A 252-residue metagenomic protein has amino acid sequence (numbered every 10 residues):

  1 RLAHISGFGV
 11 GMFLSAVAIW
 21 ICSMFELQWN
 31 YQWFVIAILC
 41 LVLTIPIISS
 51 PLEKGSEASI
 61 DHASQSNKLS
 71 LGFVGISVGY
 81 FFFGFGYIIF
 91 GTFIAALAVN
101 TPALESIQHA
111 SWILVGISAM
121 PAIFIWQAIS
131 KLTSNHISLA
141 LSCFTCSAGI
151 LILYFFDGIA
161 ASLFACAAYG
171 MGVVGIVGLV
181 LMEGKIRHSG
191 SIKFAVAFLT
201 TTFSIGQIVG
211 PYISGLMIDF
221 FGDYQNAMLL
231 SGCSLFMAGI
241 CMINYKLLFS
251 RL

Functional and structural regions predicted by a protein language model:
A3-L52: Helix-loop-helix hairpin linking two adjacent transmembrane segments in secondary transporters
G11-S23, A95, W126, V209-I218: Small-residue (Gly/Pro/Ala) motifs that create kinks and tight helix-helix packing interfaces
S23-I38, L216-L235: A membrane-interface helix-boundary motif in multi-pass transporters
L43-P51, L229-L252: Multi-pass alpha-helical transporter architecture, strongest for 12-TM Major Facilitator/SLC carriers used
G72-P121: Extracytoplasmic gate region of multi-pass secondary transporters
A122-S134, I218-D219: Helix-to-loop junctions at the C-terminal end of transmembrane segments in multipass secondary transporters
S134-V180: C-terminal transmembrane helical hairpin of 12-TM major facilitator-type secondary transporters
R187-D223, S231: A late C-terminal transmembrane helix in Major Facilitator Superfamily
